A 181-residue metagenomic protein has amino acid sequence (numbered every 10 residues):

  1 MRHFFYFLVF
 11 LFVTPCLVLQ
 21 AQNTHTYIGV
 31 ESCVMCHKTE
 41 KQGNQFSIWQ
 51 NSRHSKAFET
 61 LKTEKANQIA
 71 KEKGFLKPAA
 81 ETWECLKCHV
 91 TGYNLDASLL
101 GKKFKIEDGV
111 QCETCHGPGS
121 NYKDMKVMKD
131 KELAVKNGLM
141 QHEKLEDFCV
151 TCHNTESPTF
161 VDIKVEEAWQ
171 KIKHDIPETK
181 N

Functional and structural regions predicted by a protein language model:
M1-H3: N-terminal secretory signal peptides that target proteins for export/translocation
Y6-C16: Bacterial N-terminal signal peptides
A21-D108, E113, G119-E143, D162-N181: Sequence context of c-type cytochrome heme-c attachment sites
H142-S157: A contiguous, mid-protein "functional segment" used to position or interact with cofactors/ions or partner subunits
